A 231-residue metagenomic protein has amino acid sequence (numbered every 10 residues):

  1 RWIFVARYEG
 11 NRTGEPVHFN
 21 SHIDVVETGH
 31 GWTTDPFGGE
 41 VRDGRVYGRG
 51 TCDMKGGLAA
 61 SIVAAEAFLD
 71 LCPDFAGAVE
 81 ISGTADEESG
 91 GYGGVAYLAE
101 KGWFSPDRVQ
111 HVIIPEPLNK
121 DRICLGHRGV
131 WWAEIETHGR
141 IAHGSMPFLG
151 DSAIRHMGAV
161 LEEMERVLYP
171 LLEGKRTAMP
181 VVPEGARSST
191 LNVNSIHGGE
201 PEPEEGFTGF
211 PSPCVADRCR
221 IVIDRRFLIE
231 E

Functional and structural regions predicted by a protein language model:
R1-R49, D70-A76: Acidic/His- and Gly-rich active-site-bordering loop/insert found across diverse amide/peptide-bond hydrolases
W2, W131-A133, C219: Hydrophobic core residues within well-ordered beta-strands of beta-rich domains
Y8, T137, R225-F227: Hydrophobic beta-strand positions in extracellular immunoglobulin-like domains
T13, D24-V26, K120, A142-G144 (+2 more regions): Short, acidic Gly/Pro/Ser/Thr-rich loop/turn segments
H22-D24, D86, I196: Active-site beta-loop-alpha junctions enriched in small/polar residues
V46, T51-L168, G185-R187: Fold-level recognition of mixed alpha/beta catalytic cores in primary-metabolism enzymes, strongest
L125, G144-F207, S212-R218, L228-E231: Acidic-enriched catalytic cores of C-N bond-cleaving enzymes acting on peptides and small amides
